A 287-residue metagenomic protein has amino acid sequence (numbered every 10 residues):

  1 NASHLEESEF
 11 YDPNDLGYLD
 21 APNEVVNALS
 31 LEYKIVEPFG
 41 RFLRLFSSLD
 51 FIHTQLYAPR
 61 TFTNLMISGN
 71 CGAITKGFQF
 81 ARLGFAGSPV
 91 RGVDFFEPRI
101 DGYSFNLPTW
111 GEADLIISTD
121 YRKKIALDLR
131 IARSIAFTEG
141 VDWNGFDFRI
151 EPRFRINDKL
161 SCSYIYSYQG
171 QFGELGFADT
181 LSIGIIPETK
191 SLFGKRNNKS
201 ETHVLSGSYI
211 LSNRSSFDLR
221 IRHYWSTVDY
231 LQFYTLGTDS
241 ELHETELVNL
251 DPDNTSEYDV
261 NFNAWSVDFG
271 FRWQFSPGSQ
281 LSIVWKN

Functional and structural regions predicted by a protein language model:
N1-N287: Exposed, low-structure sequence patches enriched in small/polar residues
